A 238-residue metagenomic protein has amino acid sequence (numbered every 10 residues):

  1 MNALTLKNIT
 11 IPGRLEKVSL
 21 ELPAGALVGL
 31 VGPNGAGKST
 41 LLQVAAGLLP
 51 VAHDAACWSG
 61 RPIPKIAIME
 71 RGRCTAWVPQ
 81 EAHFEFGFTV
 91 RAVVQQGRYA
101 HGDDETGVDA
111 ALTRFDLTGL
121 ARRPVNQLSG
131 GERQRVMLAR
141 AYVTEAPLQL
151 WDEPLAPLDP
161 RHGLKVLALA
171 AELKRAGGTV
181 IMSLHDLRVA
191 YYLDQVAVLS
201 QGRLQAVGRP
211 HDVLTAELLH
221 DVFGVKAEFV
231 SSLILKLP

Functional and structural regions predicted by a protein language model:
V31-P33: The feature captures the beta-strand-to-loop junction immediately N-terminal to the Walker
A46: Helix-to-loop junction immediately C-terminal to a conserved catalytic motif
H53-P62, R71: Conserved ABC transporter NBD signature motif
E105-L120, E145: Conserved ABC ATPase "signature" region
P124-L128, E132: Conserved ABC ATPase signature
Q149-E153: Catalytic Walker B motif of ABC-type/P-loop ATPase nucleotide-binding domains
L193-R209: H-loop (His-switch) and adjacent beta-strand-loop-beta switch element of ABC-type ATPase nucleotide-binding domains
